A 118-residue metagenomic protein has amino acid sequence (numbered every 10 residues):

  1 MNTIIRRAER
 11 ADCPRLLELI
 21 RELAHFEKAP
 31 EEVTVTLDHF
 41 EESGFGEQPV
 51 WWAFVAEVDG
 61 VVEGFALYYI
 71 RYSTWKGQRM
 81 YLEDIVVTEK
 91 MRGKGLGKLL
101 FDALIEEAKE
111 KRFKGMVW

Functional and structural regions predicted by a protein language model:
I4-L16: A short beta-loop-alpha structural element at the N-terminal edge of CoA-dependent acyl/N-acetyltransferase catalytic
L17-E42: Conserved GNAT-fold acetyl-CoA-binding loop/helix
S43-V55: A short helix-loop-beta-strand connector motif used in the catalytic cores of GNAT acetyltransferases and, in some
V55, V61-Y69: Conserved beta-strand in the GNAT
Y68-M80: Conserved donor-binding loop and adjoining core beta-sheet/short helix segment in diverse acyl/aminoacyl transferases
Q78-E89: Conserved acetyl-CoA binding element of GNAT-fold acetyltransferases
V87, G93-E106: Conserved acetyl-CoA-binding loop-helix of GNAT-fold acetyltransferases
K109-W118: Conserved GNAT acetyl-CoA-binding A-motif
